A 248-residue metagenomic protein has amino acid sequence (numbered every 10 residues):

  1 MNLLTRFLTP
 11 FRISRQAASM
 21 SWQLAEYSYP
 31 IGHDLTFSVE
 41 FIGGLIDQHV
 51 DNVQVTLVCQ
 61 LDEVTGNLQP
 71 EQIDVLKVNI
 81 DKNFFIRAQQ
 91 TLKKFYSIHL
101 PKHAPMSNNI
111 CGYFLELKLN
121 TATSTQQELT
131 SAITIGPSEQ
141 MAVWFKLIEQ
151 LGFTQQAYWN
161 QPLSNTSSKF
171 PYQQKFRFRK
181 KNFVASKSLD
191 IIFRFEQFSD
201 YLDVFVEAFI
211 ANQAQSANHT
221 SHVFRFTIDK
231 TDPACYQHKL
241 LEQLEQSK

Functional and structural regions predicted by a protein language model:
M1-V78, K82-K248: Terminal, compositionally biased non-globular sequences in eukaryotic proteins
